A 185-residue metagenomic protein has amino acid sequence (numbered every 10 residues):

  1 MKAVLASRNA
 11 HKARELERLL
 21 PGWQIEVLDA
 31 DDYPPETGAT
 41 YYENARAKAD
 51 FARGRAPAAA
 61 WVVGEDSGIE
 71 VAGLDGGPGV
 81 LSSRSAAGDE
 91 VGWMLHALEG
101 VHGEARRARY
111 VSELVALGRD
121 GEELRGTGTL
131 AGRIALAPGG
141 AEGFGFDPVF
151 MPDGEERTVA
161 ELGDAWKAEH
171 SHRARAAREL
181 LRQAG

Functional and structural regions predicted by a protein language model:
M1-V4, A10-G185: Anionic-ligand binding patches
